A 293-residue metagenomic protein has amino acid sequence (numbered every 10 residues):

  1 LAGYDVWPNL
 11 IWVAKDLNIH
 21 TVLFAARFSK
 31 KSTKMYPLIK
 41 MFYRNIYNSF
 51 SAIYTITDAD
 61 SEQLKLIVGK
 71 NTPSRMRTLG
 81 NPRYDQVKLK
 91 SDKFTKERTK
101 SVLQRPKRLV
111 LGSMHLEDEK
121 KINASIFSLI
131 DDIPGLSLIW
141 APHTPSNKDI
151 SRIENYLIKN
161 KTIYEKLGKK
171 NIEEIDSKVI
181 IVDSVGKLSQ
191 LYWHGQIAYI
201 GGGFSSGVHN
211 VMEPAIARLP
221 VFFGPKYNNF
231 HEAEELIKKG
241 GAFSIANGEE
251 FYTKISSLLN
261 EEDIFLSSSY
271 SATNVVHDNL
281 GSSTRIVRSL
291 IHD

Functional and structural regions predicted by a protein language model:
L1-K93, V110, M114-L116, L129-I133 (+2 more regions): Active-site and donor-binding regions of nucleotide-sugar-utilizing enzymes
K15-D16, I158, A215, I237: Anion (oxyanion) recognition and catalysis
I19-T21, Y164, V221: Hydrophobic beta-strand scaffold residues
L23, L111, L138-W140, I181 (+1 more regions): Structural beta-sheet core signal
F50, L66, L188-V275: Catalytic binding pocket for nucleotide-activated donors in carbohydrate/polymer assembly enzymes
K88, D92-K169: Conserved catalytic-core segment of nucleotide-activated headgroup transferases in glycan assembly
G168-S189: Conserved active-site histidine-acidic residue motif and adjacent donor-binding/catalytic loop of glycosyltransferases
N279-D293: C-terminal alpha-helical cap of glycosyltransferases
